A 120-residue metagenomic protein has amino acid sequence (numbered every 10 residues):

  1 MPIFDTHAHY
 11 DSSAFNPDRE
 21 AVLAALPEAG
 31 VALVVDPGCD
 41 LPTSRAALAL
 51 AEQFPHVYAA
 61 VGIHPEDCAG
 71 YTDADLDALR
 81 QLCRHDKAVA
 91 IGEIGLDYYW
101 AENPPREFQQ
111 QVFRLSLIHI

Functional and structural regions predicted by a protein language model:
M1-I118: Mid-domain alpha/beta scaffold segments of enzyme catalytic cores
